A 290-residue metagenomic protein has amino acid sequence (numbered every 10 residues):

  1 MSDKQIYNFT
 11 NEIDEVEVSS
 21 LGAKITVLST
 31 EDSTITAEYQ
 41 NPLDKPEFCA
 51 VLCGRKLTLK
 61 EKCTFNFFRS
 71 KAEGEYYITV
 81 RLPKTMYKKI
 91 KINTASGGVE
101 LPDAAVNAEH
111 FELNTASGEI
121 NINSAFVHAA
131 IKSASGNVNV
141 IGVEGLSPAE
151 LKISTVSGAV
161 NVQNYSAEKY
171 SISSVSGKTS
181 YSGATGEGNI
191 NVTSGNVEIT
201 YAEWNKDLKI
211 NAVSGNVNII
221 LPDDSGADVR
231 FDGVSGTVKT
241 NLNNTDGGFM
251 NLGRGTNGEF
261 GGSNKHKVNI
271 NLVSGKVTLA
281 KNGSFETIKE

Functional and structural regions predicted by a protein language model:
M1-E290: Intrinsically disordered, low-complexity terminal regions
